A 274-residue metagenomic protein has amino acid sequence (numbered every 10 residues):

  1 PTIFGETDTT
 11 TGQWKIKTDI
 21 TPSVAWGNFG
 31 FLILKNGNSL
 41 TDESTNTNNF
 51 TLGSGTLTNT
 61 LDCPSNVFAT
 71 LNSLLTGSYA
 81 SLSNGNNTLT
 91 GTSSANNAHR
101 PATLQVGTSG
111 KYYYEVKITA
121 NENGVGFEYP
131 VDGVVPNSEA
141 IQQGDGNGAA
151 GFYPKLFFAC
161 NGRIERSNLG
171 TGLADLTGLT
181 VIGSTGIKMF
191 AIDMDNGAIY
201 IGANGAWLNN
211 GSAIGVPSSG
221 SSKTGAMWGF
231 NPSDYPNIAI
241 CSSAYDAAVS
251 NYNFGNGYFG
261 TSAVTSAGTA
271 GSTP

Functional and structural regions predicted by a protein language model:
P1-T47, G53, L57-N66, N204-K223 (+1 more regions): Extended recognition patches within non-cytosolic domains
T11-W14, N46-L57, N121-A149, G202-N210: Short edge-strand/loop segments of extracellular domains
P22-N28, P101-Y112, L176-T185: Extracellular/lumenal carbohydrate-interaction signature centered on repeated Trp-anchored short motifs
K35-Y112, T119, T265-P274: Acidic, low-complexity intrinsically disordered termini and linkers
N87-L89, G162-E165, G197-I199: Hydrophobic residues embedded in beta-strands of well-ordered beta-sheets
S93-A159: Secretory/extracellular carbohydrate-interaction modules and structurally similar beta-sandwich "look-alikes"
R163-I187: Short, aromatic/His-centered strand-loop micro-motif at the edge of beta-sheets
G186-A198: Localized edge beta-strand/strand-to-loop motifs within extracellular or lumenal beta-rich domains
